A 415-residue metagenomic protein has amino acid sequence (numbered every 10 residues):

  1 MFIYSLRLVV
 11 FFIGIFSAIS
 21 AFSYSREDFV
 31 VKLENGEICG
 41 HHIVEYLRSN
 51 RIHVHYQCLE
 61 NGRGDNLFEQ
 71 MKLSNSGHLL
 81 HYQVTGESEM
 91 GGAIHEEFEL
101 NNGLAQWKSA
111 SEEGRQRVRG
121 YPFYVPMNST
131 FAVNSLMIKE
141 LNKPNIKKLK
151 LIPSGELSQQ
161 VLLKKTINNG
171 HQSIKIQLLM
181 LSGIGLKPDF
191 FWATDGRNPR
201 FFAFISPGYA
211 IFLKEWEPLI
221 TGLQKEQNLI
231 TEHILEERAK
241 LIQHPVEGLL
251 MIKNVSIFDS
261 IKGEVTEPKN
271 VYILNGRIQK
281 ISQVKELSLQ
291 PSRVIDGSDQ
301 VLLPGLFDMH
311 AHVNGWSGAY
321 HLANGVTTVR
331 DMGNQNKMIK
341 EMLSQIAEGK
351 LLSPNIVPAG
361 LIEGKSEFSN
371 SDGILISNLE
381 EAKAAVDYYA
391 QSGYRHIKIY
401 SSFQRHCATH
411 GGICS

Functional and structural regions predicted by a protein language model:
F16-S20: N-terminal signal peptide c-region/cleavage motif recognized by signal peptidases
A21-Q70, S76, Y82-H95, P144-N169 (+1 more regions): N-terminal cleavable signal peptides for secretion/export
Y24-R26, E37, H95-M180, N228-L229: Solvent-exposed helix/loop surface patches that form functional interfaces
G64-F131, G185-N198, F202-K214: Contiguous hydrophobic, core-forming segments of folded domains
K214-N254, L287: Extracellular/periplasmic ectodomains of large secreted or surface enzymes and adhesion receptors
E247-L250, S288-A319, T327: Replace "His-x-His-based motif
I257, K262-L303: Histidine-rich, glycine-flanked metal-binding segment
G297-L303, G318-S415: Divalent-metal coordination cores built from histidine and acidic residues
